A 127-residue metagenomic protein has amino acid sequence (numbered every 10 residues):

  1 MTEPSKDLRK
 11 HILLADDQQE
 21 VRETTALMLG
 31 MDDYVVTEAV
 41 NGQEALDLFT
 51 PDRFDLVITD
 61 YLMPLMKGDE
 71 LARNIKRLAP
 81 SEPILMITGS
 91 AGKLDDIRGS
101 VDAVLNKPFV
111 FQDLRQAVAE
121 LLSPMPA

Functional and structural regions predicted by a protein language model:
M1-H11, Q112-A127: Non-catalytic signal-transmission and effector/linker regions of two-component phosphorelay proteins
D16, D60: Active-site residues of response regulator receiver
Q19-T37, L121: Two-component/phosphorelay signaling modules centered on CheY-like receiver
E38-L56: Acidic, metal-coordinating helix/loop segments flanking the phosphotransfer/catalytic sites of two-component signaling
M63: Receiver (REC) domain active-site loop signature in two-component systems and cognate sites in sensor histidine kinases
I87-G89: Hydrophobic/aromatic residues positioned on beta-strands within the core alpha/beta folds
K107: A Lys-centered signature of the CheY-like receiver
